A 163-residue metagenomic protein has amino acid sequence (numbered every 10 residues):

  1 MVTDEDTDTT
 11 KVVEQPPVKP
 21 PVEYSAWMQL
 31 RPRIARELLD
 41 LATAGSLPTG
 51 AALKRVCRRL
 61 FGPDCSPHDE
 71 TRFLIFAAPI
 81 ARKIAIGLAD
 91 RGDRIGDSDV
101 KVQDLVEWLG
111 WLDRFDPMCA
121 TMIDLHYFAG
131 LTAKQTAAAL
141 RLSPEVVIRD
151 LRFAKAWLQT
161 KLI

Functional and structural regions predicted by a protein language model:
M1-I163: Intrinsic, short, N-terminal disordered tails of RNA polymerase sigma-factor systems
